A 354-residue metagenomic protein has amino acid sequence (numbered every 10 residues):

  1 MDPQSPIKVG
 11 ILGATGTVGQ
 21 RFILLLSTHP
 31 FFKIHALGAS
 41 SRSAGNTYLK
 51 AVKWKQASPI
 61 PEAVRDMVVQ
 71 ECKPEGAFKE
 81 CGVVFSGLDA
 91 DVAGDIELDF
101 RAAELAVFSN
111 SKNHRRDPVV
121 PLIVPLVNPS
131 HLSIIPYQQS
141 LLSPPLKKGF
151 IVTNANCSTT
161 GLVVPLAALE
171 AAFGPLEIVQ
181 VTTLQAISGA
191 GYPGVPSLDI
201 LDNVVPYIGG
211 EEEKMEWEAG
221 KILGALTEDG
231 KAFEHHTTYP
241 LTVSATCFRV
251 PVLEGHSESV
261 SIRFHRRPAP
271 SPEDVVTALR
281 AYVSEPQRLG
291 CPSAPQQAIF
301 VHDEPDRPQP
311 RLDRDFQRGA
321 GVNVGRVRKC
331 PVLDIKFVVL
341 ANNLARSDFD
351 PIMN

Functional and structural regions predicted by a protein language model:
M1-I200, V204-Y207, T238, T242 (+6 more regions): N-terminal Rossmann-like NAD(P) cofactor-binding subdomain of oxidoreductases, focused on the glycine-rich
A14, V18, F22, I96 (+6 more regions): General structural feature for long, well-ordered alpha-helical segments within catalytic domains of soluble enzymes
I23, V163-E170, E216-G220, G224 (+4 more regions): Predominant activation on well-ordered alpha-helical scaffold segments within soluble catalytic domains
S40-L49, V205-E218, Q296-H302: A broad, low-specificity signal for short, low-complexity segments enriched in glycine/proline and polar/charged
E177-I178, G230-H235, Q287-Q297: Flexible, glycine/charged-enriched surface loops at secondary-structure junctions
E211-S261: Oxyanion-binding "anion nests"
S244-R249, E254-N354: C-terminal active-site/capping subdomain that shapes the small-molecule cofactor and substrate pocket of enzyme
